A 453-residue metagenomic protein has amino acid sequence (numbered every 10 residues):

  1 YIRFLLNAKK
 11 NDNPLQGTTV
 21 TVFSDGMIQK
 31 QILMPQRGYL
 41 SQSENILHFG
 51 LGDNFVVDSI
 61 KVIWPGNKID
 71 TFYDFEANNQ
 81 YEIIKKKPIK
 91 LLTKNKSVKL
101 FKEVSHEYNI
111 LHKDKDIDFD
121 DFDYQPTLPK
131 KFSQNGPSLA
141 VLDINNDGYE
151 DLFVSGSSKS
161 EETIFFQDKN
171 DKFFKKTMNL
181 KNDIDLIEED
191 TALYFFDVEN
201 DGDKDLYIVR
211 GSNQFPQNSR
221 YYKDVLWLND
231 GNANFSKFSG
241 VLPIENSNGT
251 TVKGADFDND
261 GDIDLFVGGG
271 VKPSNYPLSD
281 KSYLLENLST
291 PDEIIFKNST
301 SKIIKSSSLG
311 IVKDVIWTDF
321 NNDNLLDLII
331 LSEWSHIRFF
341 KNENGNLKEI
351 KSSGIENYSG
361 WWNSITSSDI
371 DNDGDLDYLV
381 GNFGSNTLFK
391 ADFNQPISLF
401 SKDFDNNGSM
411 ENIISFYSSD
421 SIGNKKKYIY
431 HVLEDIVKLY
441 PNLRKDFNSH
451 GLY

Functional and structural regions predicted by a protein language model:
Y1, E161-K176, N218-F238, Y276-S299 (+2 more regions): Beta-propeller blade repeat segments, especially FG-GAP/WD-type strand-to-loop junctions in 6- to 7-bladed propeller
Y1-S138, F173, F389-P396, N407 (+2 more regions): Gly/Ser/Thr/Pro-enriched helix-cap/hinge segments flanking short amphipathic alpha-helices
Y39-I46, D53-F55, Y108-S138, K181-F195 (+5 more regions): Repeat-based blade/solenoid architectures
I60, D151-G156, L206-R210, L265-G269 (+2 more regions): Hydrophobic beta-strand segments that make up the repeating blades of beta-propeller and related beta-repeat
N135-N146, F166, E189-N200, L228 (+9 more regions): Beta-propeller blade termini
S158-E161, S212-P216, V271-N275, S335-H336 (+1 more regions): Short glycine/acidic-enriched loop and turn motifs that connect beta-strands
S236-S289, E293-T318, N324-L326, L331-E333: Solenoidal tandem-repeat scaffolds enriched in leucines and small polar residues
